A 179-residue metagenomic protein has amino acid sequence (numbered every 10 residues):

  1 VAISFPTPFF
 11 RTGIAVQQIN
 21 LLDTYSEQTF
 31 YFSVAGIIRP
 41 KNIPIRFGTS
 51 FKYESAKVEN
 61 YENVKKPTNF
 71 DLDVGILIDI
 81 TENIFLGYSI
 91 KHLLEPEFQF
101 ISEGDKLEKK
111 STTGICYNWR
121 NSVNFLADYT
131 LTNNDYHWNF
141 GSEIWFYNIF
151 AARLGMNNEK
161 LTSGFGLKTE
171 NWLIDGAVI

Functional and structural regions predicted by a protein language model:
V1-I179: Subset of outer-membrane beta-barrel
